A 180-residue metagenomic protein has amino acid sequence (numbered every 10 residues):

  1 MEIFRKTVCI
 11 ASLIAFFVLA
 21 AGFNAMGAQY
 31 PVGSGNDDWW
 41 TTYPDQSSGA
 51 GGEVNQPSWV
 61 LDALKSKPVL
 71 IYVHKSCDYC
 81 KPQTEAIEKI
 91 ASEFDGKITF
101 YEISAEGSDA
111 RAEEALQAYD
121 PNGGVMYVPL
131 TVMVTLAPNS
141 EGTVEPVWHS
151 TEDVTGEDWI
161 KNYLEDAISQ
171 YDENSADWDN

Functional and structural regions predicted by a protein language model:
M1-A50, D166, Q170-N180: N-terminal targeting signals for export/organelle localization
Q46-V69: A short beta-strand-turn-helix
G51-E53, Y72-V73, D95-E113: Thiol-based oxidoreductase modules, predominantly thioredoxin-like and allied folds used for disulfide exchange
S58-V60, K81-F94: Typically the conserved alpha-helix immediately C-terminal to a functionally engaged Cys/Sec in thioredoxin-like
K65-L70, D95-Y101, Y127-P129, Q170-N174: Loop/turn elements at helix/coil->beta-strand transitions in domains of secreted/extracellular proteins
V73-Y79: Short pre-active-site segment immediately N-terminal to redox-active cysteine/selenocysteine motifs in thiol-based
Y79, Q83-A86, A112-A115, G156 (+2 more regions): Stable alpha-helical elements in mature extracytoplasmic
M126-N180: Non-catalytic, surface beta->alpha helical segment in thiol-disulfide oxidoreductase systems
